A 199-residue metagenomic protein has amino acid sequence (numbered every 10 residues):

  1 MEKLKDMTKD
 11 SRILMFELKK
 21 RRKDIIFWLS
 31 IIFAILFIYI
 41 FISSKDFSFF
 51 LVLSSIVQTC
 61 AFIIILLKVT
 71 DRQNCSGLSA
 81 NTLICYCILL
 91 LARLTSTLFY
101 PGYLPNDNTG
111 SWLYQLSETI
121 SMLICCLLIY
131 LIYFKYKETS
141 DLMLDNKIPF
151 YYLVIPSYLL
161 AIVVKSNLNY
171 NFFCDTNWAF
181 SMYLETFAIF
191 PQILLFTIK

Functional and structural regions predicted by a protein language model:
M1-K199: Alpha-helical membrane-protein topology signature
